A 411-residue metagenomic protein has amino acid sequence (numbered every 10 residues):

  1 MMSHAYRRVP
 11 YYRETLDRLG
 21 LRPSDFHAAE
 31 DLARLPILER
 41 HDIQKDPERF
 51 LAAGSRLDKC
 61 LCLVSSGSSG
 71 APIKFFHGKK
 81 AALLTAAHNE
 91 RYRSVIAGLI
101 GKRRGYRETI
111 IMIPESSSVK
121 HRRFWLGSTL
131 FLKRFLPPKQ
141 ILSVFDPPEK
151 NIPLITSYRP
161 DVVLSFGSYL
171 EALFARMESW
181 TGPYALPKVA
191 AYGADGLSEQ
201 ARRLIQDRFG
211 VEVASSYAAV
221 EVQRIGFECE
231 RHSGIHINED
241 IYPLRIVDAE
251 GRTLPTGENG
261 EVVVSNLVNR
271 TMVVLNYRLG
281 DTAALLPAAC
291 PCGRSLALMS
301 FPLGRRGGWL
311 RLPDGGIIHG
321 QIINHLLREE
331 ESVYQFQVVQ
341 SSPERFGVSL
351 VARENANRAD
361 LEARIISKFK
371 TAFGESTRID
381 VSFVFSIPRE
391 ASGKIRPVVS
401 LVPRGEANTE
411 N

Functional and structural regions predicted by a protein language model:
M1-V64, G70-R107, S157-L164, Y184-A185 (+5 more regions): Nucleotide 5′-phosphate-binding alpha/beta core
C60, I241, V333: Short coil/loop residues immediately preceding or within conserved phosphate-binding loops of NTP-utilizing enzyme
R107-T109, V263: Conserved beta-strand elements of the Class I
E108, K139, V213, L244 (+1 more regions): Generic structural signal for residues in well-ordered beta-strands
P114-N238: Conserved adenylate-forming
V163, R270-E375: AMP-binding/adenylate-forming catalytic core of the ANL superfamily
L197-A289, R306-G308: Conserved AMP-binding/adenylate-forming
